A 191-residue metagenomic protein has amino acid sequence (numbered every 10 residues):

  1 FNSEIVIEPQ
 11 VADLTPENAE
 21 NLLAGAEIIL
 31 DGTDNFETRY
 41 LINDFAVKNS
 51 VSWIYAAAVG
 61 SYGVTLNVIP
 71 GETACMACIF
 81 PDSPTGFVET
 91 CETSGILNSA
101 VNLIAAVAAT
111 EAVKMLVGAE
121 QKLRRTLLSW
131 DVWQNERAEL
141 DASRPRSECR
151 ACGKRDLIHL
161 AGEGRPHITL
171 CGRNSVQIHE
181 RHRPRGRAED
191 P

Functional and structural regions predicted by a protein language model:
F1-P191: Adenine nucleotide-associated cytosolic modules
